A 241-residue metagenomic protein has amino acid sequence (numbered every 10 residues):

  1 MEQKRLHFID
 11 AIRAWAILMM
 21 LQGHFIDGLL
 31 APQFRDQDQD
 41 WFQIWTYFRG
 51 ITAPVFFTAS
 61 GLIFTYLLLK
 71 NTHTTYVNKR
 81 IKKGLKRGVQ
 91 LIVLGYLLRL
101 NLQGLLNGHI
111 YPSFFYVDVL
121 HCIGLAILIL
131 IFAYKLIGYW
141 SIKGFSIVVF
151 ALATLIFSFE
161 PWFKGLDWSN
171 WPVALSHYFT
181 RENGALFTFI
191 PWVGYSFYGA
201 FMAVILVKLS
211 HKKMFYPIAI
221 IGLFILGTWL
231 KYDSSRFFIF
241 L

Functional and structural regions predicted by a protein language model:
M1-L241: Alpha-helical transmembrane segments and their immediate juxtamembrane cytosolic regions
